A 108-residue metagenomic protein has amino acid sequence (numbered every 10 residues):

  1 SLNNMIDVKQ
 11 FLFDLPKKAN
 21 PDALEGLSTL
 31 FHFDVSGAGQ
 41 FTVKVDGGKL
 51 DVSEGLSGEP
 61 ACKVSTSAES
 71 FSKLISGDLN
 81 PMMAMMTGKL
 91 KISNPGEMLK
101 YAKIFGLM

Functional and structural regions predicted by a protein language model:
L2-M108: Feature captures hydrophobic
